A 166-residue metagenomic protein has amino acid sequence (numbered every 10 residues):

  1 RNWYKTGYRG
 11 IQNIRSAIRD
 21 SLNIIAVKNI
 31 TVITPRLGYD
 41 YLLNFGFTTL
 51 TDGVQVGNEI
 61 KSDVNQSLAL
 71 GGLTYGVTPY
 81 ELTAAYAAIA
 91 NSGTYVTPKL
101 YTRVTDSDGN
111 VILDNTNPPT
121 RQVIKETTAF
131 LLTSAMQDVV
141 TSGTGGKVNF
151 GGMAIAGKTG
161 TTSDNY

Functional and structural regions predicted by a protein language model:
R1, T34-E81: Mid-domain, small-residue-enriched loop/turn segments at the edges of structured enzyme/sensor domains
R1-G38, N65, S107-D138: Conserved catalytic neighborhood of penicillin-recognizing serine enzymes
S16, Y75-Y166: A penicillin-recognizing enzyme superfamily signal
N23-V27, P35-Y39, T48-T51, Y95 (+1 more regions): Intrinsically disordered or highly flexible coil/loop and linker segments, enriched in small and charged/polar residues
K28-N29, G71-G72, G157-K158: Thr-Gly-centered strand-to-loop micro-motif
N29, V54-V56, L100-Y101: Proline- and acidic/polar-enriched loop/turn elements at helix boundaries
